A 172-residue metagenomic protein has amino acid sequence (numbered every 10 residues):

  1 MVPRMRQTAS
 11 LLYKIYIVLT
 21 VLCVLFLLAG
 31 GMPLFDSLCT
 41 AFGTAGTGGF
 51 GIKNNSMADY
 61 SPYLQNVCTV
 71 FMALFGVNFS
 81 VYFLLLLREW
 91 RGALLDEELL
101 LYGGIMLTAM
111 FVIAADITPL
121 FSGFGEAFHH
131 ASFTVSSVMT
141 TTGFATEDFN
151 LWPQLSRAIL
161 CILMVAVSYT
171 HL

Functional and structural regions predicted by a protein language model:
M1-L172: Membrane-proximal intracellular helices of multi-pass ion channels
